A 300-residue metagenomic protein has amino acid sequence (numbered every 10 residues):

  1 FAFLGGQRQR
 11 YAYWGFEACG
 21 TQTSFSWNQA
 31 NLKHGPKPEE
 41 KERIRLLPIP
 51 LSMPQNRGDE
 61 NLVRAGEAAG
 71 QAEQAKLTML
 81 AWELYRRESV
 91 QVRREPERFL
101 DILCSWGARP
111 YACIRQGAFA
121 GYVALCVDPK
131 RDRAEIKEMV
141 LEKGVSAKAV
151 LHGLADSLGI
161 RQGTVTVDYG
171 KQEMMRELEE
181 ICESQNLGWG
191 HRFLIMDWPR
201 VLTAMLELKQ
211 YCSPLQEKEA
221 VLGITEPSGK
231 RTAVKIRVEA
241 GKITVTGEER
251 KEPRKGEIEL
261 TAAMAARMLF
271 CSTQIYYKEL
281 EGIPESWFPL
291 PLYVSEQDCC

Functional and structural regions predicted by a protein language model:
F1-Y11: Short, glycine/charge-rich beta-strand/loop segments that flank catalytic centers and engage negatively charged groups
Q9, G15-H34, L141-K148, H152-C300: Active-site/acyl-donor-binding loops of N-acyltransferases
Q22-K148, H152-T164, Y169-Q172, S184-F193 (+1 more regions): Amide-forming acyltransferase catalytic core, primarily the GNAT-like/NAT-type and related acyltransferase folds
